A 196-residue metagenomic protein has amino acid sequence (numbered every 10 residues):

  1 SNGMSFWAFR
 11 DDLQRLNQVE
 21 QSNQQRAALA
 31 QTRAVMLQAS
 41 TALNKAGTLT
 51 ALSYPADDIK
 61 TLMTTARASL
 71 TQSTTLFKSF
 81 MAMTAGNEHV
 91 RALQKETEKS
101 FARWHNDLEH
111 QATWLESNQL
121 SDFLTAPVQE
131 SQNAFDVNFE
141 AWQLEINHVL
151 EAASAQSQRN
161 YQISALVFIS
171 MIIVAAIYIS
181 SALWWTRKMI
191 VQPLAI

Functional and structural regions predicted by a protein language model:
N2, A39, I173-I177: Hydrophobic alpha-helical transmembrane segments of multipass integral membrane proteins
N2-N23, N160-I163, L183-W184: N-terminal membrane-insertion alpha helix
D11-K99, H110-S131: Membrane-proximal N-terminal soluble sensing/regulatory segments of transmembrane proteins
S121-F135, F139, Q143-V167: Alpha-helical heptad-repeat coiled-coil segments that mediate oligomerization/polymerization in large
V149-I196: Selective recognition of signaling/oligomerization transmembrane alpha-helices
